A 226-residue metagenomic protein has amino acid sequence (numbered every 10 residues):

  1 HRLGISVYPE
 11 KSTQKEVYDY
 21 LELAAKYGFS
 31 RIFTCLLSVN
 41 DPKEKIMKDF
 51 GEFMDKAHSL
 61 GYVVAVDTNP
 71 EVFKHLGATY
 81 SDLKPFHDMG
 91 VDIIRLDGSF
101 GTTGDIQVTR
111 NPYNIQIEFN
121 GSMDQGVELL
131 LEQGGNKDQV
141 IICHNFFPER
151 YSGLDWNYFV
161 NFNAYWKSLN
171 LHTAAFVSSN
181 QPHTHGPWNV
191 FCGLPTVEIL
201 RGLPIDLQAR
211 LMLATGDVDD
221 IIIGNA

Functional and structural regions predicted by a protein language model:
H1-L3, G28-S30, H58-V64, G90-D92 (+4 more regions): Short, well-ordered coil/turn segments that N-cap beta-strands
H1-Y18, V66-A78, F191-G202: Active-site mouth loops of central-metabolism enzymes
S12-K26, H75-P85, G126-E128, I205-L211: Short, acidic/polar
E16-S38, D88-I93: Catalytic domains of carbohydrate-active enzymes, especially glycoside hydrolases
S30-F53: Glycine-rich, proline-tolerant flexible connector loops at the mouths of alpha/beta enzymes
C35, D67-N69, D88-T102, I115-G126 (+1 more regions): Catalytic beta/alpha-barrel core
I46-D105: N-terminal active-site wall of soluble small-molecule enzyme domains
E118-A226: Catalytic alpha/beta core domains of metabolic enzymes, predominantly
